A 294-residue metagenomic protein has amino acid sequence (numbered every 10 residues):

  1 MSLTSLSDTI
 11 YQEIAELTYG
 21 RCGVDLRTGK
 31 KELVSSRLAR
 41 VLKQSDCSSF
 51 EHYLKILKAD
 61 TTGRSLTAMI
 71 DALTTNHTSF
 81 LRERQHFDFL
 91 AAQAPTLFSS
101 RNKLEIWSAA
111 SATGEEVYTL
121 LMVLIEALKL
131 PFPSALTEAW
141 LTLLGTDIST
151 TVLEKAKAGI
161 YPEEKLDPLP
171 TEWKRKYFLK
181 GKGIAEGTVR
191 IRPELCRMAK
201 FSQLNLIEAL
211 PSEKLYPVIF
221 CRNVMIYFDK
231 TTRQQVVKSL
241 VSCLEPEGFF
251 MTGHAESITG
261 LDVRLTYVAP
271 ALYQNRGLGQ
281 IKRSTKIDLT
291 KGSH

Functional and structural regions predicted by a protein language model:
M1-W107, G253: Conserved AdoMet
S99, Y161, E245: Short conserved AdoMet
R101-T119, T142-L144: Conserved class I S-adenosyl-L-methionine
T113-L136: Conserved SAM-binding loop of SAM-dependent methyltransferases across substrates and taxa, primarily the Class I
L130-Y216, F220, V224-T232, S257-T259 (+1 more regions): Extended basic-aromatic, gly/pro-enriched interface segments that bind polyanionic ligands
Q234-P246: A short glycine-rich, Lys/Arg-flanked "PGG" loop and its adjoining helix->strand segment in the class I
E247-H254: Conserved beta-strand signature within the Rossmann-like core of class I S-adenosyl-L-methionine
T259-H294: Core SAM-dependent methyltransferase catalytic element
